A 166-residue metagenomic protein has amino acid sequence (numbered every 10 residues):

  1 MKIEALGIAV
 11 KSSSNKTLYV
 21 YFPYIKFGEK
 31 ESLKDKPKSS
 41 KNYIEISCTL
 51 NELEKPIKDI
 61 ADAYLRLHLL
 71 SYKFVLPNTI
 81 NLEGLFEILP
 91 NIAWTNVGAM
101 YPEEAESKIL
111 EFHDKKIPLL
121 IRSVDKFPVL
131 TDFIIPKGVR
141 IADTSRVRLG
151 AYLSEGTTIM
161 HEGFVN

Functional and structural regions predicted by a protein language model:
M1-D132: Terminal amphipathic alpha-helical/low-complexity segments used for targeting or macromolecular assembly
I134-N166: Structural signal for interior beta-strand "rungs" in well-ordered beta-sheet cores of soluble enzyme domains
